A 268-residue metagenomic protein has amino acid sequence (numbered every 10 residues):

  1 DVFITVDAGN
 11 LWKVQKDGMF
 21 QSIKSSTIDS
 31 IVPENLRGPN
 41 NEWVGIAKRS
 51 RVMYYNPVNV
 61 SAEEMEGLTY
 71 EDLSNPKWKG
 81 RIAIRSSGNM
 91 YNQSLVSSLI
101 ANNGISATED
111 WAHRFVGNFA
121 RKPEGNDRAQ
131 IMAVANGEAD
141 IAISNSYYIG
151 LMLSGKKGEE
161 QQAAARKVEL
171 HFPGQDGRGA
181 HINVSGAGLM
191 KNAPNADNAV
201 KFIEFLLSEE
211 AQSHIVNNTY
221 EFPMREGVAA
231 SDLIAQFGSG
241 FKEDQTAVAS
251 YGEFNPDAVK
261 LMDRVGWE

Functional and structural regions predicted by a protein language model:
D1-V6, Q21-M53, E71, R81-I82: A structural signal for short loop-to-beta-strand junctions that line the ligand-binding cleft of periplasmic/secreted
D7-M19, G38-M65, S97, I182-A187: Periplasmic solute-binding protein
Q21, N59-G67, I100-E109, A193-A199: Short helix-loop capping/hinge motifs at secondary-structure junctions, enriched in acidic/polar residues
Q21-D29, W43-V44, E71, E159-H181 (+1 more regions): Short beta-strand->loop
P39-I46, Y55-V58, A62-E64, K77-N103 (+2 more regions): Short beta-strand->loop
S87, Y91-S94, S98-P173: Ligand-binding pocket segment of bilobal, Venus flytrap-like solute-binding proteins
S185-T246: Mature extracytoplasmic/periplasmic domains
A230-E268: Extracellular/periplasmic bilobal clamshell ligand-binding domains
